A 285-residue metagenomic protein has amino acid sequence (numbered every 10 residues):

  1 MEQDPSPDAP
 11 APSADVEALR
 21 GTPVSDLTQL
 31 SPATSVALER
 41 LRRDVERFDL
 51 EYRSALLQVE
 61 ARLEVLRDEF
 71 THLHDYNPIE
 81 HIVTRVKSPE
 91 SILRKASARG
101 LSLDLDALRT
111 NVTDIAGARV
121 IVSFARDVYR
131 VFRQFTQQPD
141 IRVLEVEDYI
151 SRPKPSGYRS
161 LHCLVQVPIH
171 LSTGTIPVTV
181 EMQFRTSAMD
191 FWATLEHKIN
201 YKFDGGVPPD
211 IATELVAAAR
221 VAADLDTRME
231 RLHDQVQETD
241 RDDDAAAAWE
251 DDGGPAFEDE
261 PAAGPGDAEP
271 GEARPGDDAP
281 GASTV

Functional and structural regions predicted by a protein language model:
E2-L56, L63-E69, V178-D252, F257-P261 (+1 more regions): An acidic, glycine-/histidine-flanked metal-binding catalytic module
A33-A37, F70-I79, V86, I115-I121 (+2 more regions): Short low-complexity stretches enriched in small and charged residues
A33-S35, E39, Q58-A61, I92-A98 (+2 more regions): Short linear motifs at secondary-structure transitions and domain/linker junctions
L41-I92, S97-A107, D114: Active-site acidic/histidine clusters and adjacent loop/turn architecture that either coordinate catalytic ions
I79-L105, Y129, Y149, Y158-S160 (+5 more regions): Non-transmembrane, interaction-prone segments in cytosolic or luminal domains
R109, A116, V122-R231: Long beta-strand-rich cores associated with HINT superfamily self-processing modules
